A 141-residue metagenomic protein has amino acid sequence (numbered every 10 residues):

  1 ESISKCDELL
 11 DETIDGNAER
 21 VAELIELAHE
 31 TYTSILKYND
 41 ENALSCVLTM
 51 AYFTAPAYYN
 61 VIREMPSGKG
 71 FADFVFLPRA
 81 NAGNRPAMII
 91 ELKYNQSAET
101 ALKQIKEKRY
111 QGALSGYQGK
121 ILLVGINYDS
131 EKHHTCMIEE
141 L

Functional and structural regions predicted by a protein language model:
E1-K103, E107, H134-L141: Extended alpha-helical interface modules used as scaffolds for assembling large macromolecular complexes
N81-A82, Q111, S115: Hydrophobic alpha-helical segments
A113, Y117-L141: Domain-level recognition of nuclease-like catalytic cores that cleave nucleotide substrates
